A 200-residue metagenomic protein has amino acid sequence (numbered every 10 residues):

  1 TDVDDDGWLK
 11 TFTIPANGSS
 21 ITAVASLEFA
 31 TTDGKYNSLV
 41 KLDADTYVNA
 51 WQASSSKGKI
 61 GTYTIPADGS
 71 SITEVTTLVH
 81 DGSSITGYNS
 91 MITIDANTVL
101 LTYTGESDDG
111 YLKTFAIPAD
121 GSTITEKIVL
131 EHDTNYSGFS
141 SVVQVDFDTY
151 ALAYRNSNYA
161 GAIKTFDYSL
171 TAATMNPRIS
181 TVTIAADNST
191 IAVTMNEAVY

Functional and structural regions predicted by a protein language model:
T1-A172: Extracellular, repeat-based ectodomains that mediate carbohydrate processing or recognition
V24, I179, N188-T190: Surface-exposed or flexible loop/turn and strand-edge residues in extracellular/cell-surface modules
Y168-A186: Low-complexity, Pro/Thr/Ser/Gly/Ala-rich linker/spacer regions in secreted, extracellular modular proteins
N188-Y200: A short glycine/threonine-centered beta-strand motif
